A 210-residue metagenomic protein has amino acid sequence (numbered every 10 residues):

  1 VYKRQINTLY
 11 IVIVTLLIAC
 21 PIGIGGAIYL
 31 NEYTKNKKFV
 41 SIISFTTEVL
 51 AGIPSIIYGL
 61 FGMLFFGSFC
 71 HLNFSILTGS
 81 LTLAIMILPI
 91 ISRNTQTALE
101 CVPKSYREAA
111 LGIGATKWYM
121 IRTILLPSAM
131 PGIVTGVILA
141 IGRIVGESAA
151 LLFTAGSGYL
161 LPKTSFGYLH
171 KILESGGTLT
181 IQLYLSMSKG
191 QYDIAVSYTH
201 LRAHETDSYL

Functional and structural regions predicted by a protein language model:
V1-Y2, T199-T206: Conserved small/polar residues in nucleotide/adenosyl-binding loops
K3-T15, L185-I194: Periplasmic/extracellular loop-to-transmembrane helix junction in inner-membrane transport proteins
T15-T47, S208: Transmembrane-helix boundary motif in ABC transporter permease subunits
L16, K117-A155: Transmembrane alpha-helices
P21-I28, T46, I57, T78 (+4 more regions): Membrane-embedded alpha-helices of multi-pass transport/permease systems
E48-L83: Generic hydrophobic transmembrane alpha-helix motif, especially the helices
P54, I113-G114, P127: Glycine/proline-centered hinge or cleavage motifs at structural transition points of membrane proteins
L151-R202: Interhelical loop and adjacent transmembrane-helix boundary motif in polytopic membrane transport permeases
